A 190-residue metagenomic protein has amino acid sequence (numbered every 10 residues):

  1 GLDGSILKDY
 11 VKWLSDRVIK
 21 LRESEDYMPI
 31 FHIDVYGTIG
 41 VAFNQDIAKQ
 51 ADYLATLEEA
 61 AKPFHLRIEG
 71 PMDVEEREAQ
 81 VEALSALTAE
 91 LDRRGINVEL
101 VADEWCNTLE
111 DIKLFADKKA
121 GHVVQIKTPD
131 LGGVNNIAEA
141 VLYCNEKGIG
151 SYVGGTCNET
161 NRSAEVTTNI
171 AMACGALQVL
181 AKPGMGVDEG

Functional and structural regions predicted by a protein language model:
L2-V166, V187-E189: Catalytic core of soluble alpha/beta enzymes
T160, T168-G190: C-terminal alpha-helical cap/extension of soluble enzyme domains
